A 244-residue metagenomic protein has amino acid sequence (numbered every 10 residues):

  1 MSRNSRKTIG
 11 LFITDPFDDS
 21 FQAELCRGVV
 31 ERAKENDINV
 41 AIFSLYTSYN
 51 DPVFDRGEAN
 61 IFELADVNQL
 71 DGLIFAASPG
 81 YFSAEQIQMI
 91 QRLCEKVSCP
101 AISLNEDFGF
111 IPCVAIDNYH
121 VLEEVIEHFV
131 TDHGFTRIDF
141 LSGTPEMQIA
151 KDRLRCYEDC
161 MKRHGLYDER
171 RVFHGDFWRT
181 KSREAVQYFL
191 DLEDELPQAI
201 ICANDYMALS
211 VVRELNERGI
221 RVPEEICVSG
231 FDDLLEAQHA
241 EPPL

Functional and structural regions predicted by a protein language model:
M1-E127, D191, E195: Alpha-helical recognition/docking segments in bacterial nutrient-uptake and carbohydrate-utilization systems
I13-E24, F43-F54, P79-F82, C113-E124 (+3 more regions): Hinge/beta->alpha junction and helix N-cap segments in small-molecule ligand-binding domains
G28-R32, R92-K96, D152-H164, Y188 (+1 more regions): Alpha-helical structural signal in soluble globular domains
N36, E169, R183-L244: Flexible loop/turn connectors
N68, D132-H133: Structural motif
D71, F135-I138, Q198: Short acidic/polar active-site loop segments enriched in Thr and Asp
A101, Y157, E225-I226: Structural signal for hydrophobic
